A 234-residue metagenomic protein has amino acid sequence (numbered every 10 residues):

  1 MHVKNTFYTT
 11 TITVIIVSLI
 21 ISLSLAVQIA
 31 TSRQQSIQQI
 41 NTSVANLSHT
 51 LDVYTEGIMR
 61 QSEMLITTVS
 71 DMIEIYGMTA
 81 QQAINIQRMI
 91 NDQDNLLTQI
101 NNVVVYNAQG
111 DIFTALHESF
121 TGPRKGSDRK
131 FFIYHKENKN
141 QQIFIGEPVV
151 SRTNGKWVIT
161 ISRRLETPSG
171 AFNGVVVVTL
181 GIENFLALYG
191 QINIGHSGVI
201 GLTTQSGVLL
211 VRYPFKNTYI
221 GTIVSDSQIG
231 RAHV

Functional and structural regions predicted by a protein language model:
V3-T13, V17-Q81, D92-I100: Juxtamembrane extracytoplasmic/periplasmic/luminal helical "stalk" adjacent to the first N-terminal
I40, N85, P123-D128, L202 (+1 more regions): Short acidic-hydrophobic sequence patches enriched in Asp/Glu that either
D71, Q87-H117, L202-K216, I220-D226: Extracytoplasmic ligand-binding sensor domains of the Cache superfamily
D94-N102, Q109-I192, V199: Extracytoplasmic/periplasmic ligand-binding sensor regions of membrane-associated signaling proteins
T167-S169, N184-R231: Intrinsic low-complexity, intrinsically disordered coil/linker regions enriched in small/polar and charged residues
